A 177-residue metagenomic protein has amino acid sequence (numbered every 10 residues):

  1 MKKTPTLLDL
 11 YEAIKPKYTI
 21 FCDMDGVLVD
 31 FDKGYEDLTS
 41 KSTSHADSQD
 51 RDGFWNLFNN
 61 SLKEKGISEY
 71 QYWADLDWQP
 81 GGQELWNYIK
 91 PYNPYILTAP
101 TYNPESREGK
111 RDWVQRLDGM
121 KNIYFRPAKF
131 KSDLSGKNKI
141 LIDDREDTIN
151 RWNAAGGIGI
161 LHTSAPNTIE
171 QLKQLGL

Functional and structural regions predicted by a protein language model:
M1-Y18, V27, H45, W78 (+4 more regions): Charge-dense, intrinsically disordered terminal/linker segments
Y11-K65, A154, S164: Active-site neighborhood of HAD-like aspartate-dependent phosphohydrolases
I67-I96, N103-E108: Short, acidic loop-to-helix structural element flanking the phosphoryl-transfer center in phosphate-processing enzymes
K90, G119, A155-G156: Short, structured coil segments at secondary-structure junctions
L97-K139, E146-N150: Substrate-recognition "cap/lid" segment bordering the active-site pocket of phosphatases
S132-S135, Q171-L177: Short amphipathic alpha-helix with an adjacent loop that forms part of the alpha/beta core around
I140-Q174: Acidic, Mg2+-coordinating phosphoryl-transfer loop and its flanking beta/alpha structural elements, shared across
